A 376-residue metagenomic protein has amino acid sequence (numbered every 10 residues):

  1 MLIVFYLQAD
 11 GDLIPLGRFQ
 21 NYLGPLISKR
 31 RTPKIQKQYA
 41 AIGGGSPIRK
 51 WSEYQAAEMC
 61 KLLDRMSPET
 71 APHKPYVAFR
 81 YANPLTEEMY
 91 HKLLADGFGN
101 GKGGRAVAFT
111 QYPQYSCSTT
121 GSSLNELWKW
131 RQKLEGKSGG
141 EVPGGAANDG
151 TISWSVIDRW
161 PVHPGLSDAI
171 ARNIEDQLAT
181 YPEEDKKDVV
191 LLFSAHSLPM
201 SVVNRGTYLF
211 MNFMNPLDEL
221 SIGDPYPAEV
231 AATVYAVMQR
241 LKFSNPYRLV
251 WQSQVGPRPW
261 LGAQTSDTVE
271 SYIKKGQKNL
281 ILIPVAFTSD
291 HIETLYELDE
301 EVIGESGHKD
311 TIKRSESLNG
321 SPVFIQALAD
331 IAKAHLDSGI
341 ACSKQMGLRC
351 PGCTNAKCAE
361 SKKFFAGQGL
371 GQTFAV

Functional and structural regions predicted by a protein language model:
M1-V376: Active-site-proximal alpha-helix that buttresses catalytic centers in soluble enzyme cores
